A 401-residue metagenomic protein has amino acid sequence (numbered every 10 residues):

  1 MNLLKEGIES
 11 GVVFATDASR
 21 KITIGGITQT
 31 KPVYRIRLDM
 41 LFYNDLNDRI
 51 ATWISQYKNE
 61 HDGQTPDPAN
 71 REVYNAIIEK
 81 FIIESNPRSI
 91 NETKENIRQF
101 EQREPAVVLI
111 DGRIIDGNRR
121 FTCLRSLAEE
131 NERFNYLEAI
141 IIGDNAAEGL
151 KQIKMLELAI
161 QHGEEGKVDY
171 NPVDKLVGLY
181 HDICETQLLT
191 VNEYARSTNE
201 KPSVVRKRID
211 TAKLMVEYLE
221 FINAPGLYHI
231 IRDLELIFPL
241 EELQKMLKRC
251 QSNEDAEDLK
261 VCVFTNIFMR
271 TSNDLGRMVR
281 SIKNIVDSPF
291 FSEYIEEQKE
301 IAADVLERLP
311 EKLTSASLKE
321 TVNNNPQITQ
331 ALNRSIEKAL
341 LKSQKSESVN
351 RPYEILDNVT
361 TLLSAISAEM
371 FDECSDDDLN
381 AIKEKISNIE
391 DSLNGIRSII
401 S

Functional and structural regions predicted by a protein language model:
M1-N135: Short, charged/polar connector segments at secondary-structure boundaries
F81-I82, E129, F134-E217: Amphipathic, charge-rich alpha-helical segments that serve as recognition/docking helices
R119-F134, M269-D287: Short active-site loop/helix that positions an aromatic residue
E132-L137, P202-S272: Amphipathic alpha-helical "recognition" segments
N273-L309: Eukaryote-biased activation of long, low-complexity terminal tails and linkers
D304-N388: Charged/polar low-complexity intrinsically disordered segments, enriched in acidic residues
R397-I400: Intrinsically disordered, low-complexity regulatory regions in eukaryotic proteins
